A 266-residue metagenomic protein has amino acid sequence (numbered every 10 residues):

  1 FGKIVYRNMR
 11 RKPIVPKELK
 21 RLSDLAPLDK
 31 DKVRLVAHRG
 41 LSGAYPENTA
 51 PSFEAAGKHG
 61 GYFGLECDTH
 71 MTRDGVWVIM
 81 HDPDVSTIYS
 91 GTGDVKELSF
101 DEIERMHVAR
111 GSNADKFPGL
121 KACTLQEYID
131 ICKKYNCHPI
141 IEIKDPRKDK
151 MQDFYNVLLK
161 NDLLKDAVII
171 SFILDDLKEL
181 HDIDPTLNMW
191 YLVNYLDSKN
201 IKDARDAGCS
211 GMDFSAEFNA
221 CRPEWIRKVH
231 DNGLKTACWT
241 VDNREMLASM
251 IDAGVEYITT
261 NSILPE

Functional and structural regions predicted by a protein language model:
F1-E266: Phosphate-group recognition and catalysis centered on beta-loop-alpha active-site segments
